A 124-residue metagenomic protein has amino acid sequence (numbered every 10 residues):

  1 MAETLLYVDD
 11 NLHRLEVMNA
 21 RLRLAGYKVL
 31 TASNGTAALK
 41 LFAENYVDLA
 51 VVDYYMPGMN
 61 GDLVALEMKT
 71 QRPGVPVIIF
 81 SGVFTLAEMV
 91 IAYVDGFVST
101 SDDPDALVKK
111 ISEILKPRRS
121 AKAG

Functional and structural regions predicted by a protein language model:
A2-H13, M18-L22, A50: Conserved acidic segment of CheY-like receiver
T31-L49: Acidic, metal-coordinating helix/loop segments flanking the phosphotransfer/catalytic sites of two-component signaling
N34, N60-V64: Acidic catalytic/metal-coordinating carboxylates
A43-N45, M68-G74, A92: Conserved phosphotransfer cores of two-component systems
D53: Active-site residues of response regulator receiver
M56: Receiver (REC) domain active-site loop signature in two-component systems and cognate sites in sensor histidine kinases
Y93-I114: Output/docking surface of receiver
